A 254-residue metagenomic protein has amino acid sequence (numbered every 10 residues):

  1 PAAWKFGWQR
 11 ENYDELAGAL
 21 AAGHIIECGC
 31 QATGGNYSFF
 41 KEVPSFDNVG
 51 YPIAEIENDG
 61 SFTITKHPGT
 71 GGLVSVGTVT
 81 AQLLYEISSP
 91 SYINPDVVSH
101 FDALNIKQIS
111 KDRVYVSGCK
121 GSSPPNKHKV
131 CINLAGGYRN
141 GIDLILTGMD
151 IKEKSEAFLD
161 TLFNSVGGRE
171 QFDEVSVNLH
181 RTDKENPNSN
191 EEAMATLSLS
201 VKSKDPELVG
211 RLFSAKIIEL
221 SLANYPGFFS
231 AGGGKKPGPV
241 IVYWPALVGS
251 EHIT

Functional and structural regions predicted by a protein language model:
P1, G23, P90-S91, L104-K107 (+5 more regions): Aromatic-enriched hydrophobic runs in primary sequence
A2-L16: A glycine- and small-aliphatic-rich helix-loop capping segment at beta-alpha/alpha-beta transitions that lines
A3, A19-G29, P52-A54, S155 (+4 more regions): Small-side-chain structural scaffolding
W8-Q9, G23-G35, L84-I93, G121 (+3 more regions): Generic secondary-structure signature for well-ordered alpha-helical cores
E11, E15, L73, L144-K152: Short, surface-exposed loop/turn motifs that are enriched in glycine and acidic residues and include a nearby proline
L16-S122, L134, R139, D143: A conserved active-site cap/scaffold subdomain adjacent to cofactor or substrate pockets
P124-T254: C-terminal non-catalytic interaction/assembly regions of soluble proteins
